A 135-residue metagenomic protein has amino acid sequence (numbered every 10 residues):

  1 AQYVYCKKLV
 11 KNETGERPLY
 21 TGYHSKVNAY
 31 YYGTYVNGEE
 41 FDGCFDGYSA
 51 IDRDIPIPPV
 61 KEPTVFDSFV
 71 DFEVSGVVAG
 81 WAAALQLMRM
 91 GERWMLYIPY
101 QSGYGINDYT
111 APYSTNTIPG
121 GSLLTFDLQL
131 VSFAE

Functional and structural regions predicted by a protein language model:
A1-E135: Cross-family detector of peptidyl-prolyl cis-trans isomerase
